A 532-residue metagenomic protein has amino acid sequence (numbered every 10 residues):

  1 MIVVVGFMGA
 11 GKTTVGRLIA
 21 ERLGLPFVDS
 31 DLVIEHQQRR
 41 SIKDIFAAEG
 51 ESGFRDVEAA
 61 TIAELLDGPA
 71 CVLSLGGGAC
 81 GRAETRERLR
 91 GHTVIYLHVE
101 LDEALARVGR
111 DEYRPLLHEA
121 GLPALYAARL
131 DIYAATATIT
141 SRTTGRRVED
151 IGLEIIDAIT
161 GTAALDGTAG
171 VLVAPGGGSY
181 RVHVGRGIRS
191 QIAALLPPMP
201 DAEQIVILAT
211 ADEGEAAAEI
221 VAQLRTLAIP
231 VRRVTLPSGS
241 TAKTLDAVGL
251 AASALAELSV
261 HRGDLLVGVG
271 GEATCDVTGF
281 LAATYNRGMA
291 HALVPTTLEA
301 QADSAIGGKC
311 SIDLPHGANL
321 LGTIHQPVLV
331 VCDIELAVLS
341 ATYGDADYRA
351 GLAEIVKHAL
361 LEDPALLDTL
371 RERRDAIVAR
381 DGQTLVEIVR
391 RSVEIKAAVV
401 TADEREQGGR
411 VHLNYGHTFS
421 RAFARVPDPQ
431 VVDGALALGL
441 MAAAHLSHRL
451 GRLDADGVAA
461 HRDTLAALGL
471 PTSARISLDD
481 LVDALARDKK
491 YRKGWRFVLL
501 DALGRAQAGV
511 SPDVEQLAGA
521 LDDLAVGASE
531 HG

Functional and structural regions predicted by a protein language model:
K12: Conserved lysine of the Walker
L18, R22, L130-L172: NTP-dependent small-molecule kinase module
D29-R88: ATP-dependent small-molecule kinase phosphotransfer cores that center on conserved nucleotide phosphate-binding segments
G91-I132: A glycine- and Lys/Arg-enriched "phosphate-lid" helix/loop adjacent to the NTP-binding pocket of small-molecule kinases
D166-L265: ATP/NTP phosphate-donor binding region
A283-D375: A glycine/threonine-rich phosphate-anchoring loop and its flanking beta-alpha core in nucleotide/phosphate-binding
A353-V356, R452-G532: C-terminal charged capping/lid subdomain of soluble metabolic enzymes
T369-D479: Active-site segments that bind and position negatively charged phosphate/pyrophosphate groups
